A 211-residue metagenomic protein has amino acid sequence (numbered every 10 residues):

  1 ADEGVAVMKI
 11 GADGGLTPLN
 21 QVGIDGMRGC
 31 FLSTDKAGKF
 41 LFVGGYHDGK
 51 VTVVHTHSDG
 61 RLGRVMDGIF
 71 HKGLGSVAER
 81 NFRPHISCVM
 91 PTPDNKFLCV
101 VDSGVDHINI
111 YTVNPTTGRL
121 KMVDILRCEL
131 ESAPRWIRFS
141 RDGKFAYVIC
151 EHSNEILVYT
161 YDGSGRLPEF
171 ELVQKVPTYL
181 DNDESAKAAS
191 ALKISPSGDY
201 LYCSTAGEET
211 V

Functional and structural regions predicted by a protein language model:
A1, V43-Y46, T92, V100-S103 (+3 more regions): Conserved beta-strand positions in repeat-built beta-propeller and related beta-rich domains
E3-V5, G49-T52, D106-I108, N154-I156 (+1 more regions): Structural signal for beta-propeller blades
V7-G14, V53-G63, Y111-R119, Y159-E169: Short loop/turn segments immediately following beta-strands, especially the blade-tip and inter-blade linker loops
G15-Q21, L62-V65, H71-G75, T116-E129 (+1 more regions): Blade-edge beta-strand/turn elements of extracellular beta-propeller and related beta-sheet repeat scaffolds
T17-C88: Asp-box/WD-like beta-propeller blade repeats and closely related beta-sheet repeat scaffolds
A37-K39, D94-K96, D142-K144, S197-D199: Short coil/turn segments that connect the beta-strands within blades of beta-propeller domains
K187-V211: Loop/turn-rich, solvent-exposed surfaces of beta-rich toroidal or solenoidal domains
